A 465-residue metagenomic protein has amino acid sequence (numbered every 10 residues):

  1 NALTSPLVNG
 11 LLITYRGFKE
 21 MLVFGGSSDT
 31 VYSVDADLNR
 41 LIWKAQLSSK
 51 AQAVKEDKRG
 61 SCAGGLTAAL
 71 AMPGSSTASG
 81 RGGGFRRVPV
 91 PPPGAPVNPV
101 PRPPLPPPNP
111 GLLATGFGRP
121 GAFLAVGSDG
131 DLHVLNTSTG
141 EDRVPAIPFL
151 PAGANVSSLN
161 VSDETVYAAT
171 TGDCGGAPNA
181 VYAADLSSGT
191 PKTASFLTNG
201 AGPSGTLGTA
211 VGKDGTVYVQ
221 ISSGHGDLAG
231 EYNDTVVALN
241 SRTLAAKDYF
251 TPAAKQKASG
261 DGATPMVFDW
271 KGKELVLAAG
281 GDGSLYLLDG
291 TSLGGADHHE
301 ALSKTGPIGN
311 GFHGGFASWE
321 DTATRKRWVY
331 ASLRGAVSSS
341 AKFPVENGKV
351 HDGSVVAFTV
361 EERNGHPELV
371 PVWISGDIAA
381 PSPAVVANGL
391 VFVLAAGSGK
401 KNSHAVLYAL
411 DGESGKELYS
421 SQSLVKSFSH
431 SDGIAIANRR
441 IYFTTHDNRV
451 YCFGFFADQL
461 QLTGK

Functional and structural regions predicted by a protein language model:
N1, I13-Y15, D29-G64, M72-P120 (+5 more regions): Extracytoplasmic/lumenal domain signature
T4-L11, M21-F24, Y32: General structural concept
